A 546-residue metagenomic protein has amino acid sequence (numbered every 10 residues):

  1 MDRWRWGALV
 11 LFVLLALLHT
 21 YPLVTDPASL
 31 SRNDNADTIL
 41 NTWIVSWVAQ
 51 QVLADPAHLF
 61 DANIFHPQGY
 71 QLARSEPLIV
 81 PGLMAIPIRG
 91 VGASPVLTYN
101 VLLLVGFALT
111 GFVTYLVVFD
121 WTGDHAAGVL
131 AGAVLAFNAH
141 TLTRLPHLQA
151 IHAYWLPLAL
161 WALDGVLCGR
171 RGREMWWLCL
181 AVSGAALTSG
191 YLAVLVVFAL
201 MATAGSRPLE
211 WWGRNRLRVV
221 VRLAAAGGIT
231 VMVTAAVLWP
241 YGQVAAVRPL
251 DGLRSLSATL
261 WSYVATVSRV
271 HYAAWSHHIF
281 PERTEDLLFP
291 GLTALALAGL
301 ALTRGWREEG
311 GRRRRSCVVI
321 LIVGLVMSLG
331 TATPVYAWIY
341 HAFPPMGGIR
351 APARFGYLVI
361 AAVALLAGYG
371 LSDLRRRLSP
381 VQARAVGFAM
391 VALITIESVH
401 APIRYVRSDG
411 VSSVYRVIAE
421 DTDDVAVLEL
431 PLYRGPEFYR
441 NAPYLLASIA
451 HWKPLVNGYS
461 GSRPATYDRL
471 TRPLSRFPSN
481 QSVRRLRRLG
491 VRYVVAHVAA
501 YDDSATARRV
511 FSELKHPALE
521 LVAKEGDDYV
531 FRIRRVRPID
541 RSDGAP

Functional and structural regions predicted by a protein language model:
M1-Y21, R218-G228, T303, E309-C317 (+2 more regions): Start-transfer (signal-anchor) and selected internal transmembrane alpha helices of multi-pass inner/ER membrane
W6-V13, L180-A181, R214-W239, L250-S255 (+2 more regions): Hydrophobic alpha-helical membrane-interfacial segments at the cytosolic entry of transmembrane helices
F12, V101-W121, H125-L209, L223-A236 (+1 more regions): Membrane-embedded helix bundles of polyisoprenyl
A16-T110, A139-T143, H147-A153, S257-H278 (+4 more regions): Membrane-interface coil-to-helix junctions
E76-M84, G228-M232, S255-R304, G310-V318 (+3 more regions): Alpha-helical transmembrane segments at the extracellular/periplasmic loop-to-helix junctions of multi-pass membrane
T143-A150, L256-T259, S276-E282, D286 (+4 more regions): Membrane-helix boundary/interfacial segments in multi-pass membrane proteins
E210-L223, A298-A337, R376-Q382: Membrane-interface helix-loop-helix junctions at transmembrane boundaries of multi-pass membrane enzymes, predominantly
A389-P546: Extracytoplasmic
